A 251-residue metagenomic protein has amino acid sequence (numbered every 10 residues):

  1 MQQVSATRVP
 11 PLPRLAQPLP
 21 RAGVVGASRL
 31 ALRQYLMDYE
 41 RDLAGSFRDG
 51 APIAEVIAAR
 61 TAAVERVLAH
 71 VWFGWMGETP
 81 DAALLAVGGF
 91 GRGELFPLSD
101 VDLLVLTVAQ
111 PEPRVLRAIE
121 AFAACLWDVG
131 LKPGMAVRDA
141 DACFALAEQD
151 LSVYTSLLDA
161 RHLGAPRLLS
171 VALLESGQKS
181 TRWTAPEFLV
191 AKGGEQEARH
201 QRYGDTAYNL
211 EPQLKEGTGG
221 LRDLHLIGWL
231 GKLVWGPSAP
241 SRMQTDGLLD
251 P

Functional and structural regions predicted by a protein language model:
M1-P251: A nucleotide- and high-energy phosphate-metabolite-utilizing enzyme signature
